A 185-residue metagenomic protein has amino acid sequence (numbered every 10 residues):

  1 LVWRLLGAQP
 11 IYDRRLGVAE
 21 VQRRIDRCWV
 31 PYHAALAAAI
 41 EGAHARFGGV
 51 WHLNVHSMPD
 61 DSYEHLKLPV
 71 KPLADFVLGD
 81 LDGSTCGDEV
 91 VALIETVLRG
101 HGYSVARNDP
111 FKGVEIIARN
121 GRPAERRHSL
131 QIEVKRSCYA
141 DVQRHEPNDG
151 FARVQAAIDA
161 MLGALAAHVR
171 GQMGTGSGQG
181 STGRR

Functional and structural regions predicted by a protein language model:
L1-H52, S57-R185: N-terminal catalytic or cofactor-binding beta/alpha core of small enzyme domains
